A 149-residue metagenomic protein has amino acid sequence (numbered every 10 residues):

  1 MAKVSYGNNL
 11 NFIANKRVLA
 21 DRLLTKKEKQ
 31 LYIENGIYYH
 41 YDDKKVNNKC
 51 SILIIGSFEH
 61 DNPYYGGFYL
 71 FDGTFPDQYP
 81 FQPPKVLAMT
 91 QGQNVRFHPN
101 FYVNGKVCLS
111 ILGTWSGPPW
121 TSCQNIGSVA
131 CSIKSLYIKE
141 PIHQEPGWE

Functional and structural regions predicted by a protein language model:
M1-G67, T74, Q78-E149: UBC/E2-like fold recognition across ubiquitin and ubiquitin-like conjugation systems, capturing catalytically active
